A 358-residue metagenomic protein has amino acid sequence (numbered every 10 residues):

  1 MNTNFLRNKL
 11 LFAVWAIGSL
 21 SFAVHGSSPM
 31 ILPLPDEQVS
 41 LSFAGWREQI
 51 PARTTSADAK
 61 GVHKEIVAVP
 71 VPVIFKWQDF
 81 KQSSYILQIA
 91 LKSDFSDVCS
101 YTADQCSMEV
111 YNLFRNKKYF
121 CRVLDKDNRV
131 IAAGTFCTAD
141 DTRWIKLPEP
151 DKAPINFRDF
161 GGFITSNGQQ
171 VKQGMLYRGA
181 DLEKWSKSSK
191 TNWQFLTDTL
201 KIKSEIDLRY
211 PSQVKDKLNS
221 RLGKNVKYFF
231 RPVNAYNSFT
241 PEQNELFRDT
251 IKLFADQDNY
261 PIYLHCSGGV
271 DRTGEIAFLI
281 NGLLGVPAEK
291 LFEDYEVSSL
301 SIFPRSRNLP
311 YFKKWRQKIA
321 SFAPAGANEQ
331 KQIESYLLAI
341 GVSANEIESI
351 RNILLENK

Functional and structural regions predicted by a protein language model:
M1-T3, S19, K172, C266: A general, composition-driven signal for non-globular sequence regions
N2-F12: Bacterial N-terminal signal peptides that target proteins for export
F12-S21: Bacterial N-terminal signal peptides
H25-Y263, E275-K358: Cys-dependent protein tyrosine phosphatase-like superfamily
G268, R272-T273: Ser/Thr-glycine-rich phosphate-binding loops at phosphate-binding pockets of nucleotides, nucleotide cofactors
